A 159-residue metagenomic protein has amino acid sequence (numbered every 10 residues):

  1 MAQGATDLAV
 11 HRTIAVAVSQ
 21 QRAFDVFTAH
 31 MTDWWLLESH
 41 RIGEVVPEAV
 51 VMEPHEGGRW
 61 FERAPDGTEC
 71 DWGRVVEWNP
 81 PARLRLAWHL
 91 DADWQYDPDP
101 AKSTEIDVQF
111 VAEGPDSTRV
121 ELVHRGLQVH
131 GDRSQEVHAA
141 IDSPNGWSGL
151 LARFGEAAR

Functional and structural regions predicted by a protein language model:
M1-V46: Hydrophobic ligand-binding cavity/cleft-lining segments
D7-A15, R59, C70, R83 (+2 more regions): Intrinsic-disorder/low-complexity, polar/charged segments enriched in Ser/Thr/Lys/Arg/Asp/Glu/Gln
R12-I14, V50, W72-E77, S103-A112: Hydrophobic/aromatic beta-strand elements that line small-molecule binding cavities or substrate pockets in beta-rich
A17-Q21, V76-L84, Q109-R119, E156-R159: A short, structured loop/turn motif at beta-sheet edges
A23-F27, W60, V75, L86 (+3 more regions): Hydrophobic pocket/interface hotspot
H30-W72: Short beta-edge strand/loop motif at the mouth of beta-sheet-based domains
A64, W88, L122-H124: Residue-level recognition of conserved beta-strand positions in structured domain cores
W94-N145: Beta-strand/loop substructures that line and gate deep hydrophobic ligand-binding cavities in soluble
